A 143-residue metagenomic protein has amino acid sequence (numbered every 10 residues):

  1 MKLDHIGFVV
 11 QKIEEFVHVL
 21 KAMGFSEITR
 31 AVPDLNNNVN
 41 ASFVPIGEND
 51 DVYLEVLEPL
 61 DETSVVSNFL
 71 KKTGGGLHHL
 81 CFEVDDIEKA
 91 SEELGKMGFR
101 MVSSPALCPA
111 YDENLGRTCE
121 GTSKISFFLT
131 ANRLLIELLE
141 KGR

Functional and structural regions predicted by a protein language model:
M1-I46, S64: Long, hydrophobic N-terminal alpha-helical segment
K2-Q11, S42-F43, G47-E48, S67-E93: Vicinal oxygen chelate
E14-N36, T73-G74, E88-P105: Extended intrinsically disordered, low-complexity coil regions enriched in Ser, Thr, Gly, Ala and often Pro
L20, D34, N38, K72 (+3 more regions): N-terminal functional modules and adjacent low-complexity/disordered segments of proteins
E27-N40, D61-L70, G76-L77, M97 (+1 more regions): A cross-kingdom feature marking solvent-exposed beta-strand/loop segments within repeated, beta-rich binding/scaffold
S42-P45, V52-L54, E88-R143: Vicinal oxygen chelate
E55-L57, C81: Short, conserved beta-strand edge motifs with alternating hydrophobic and charged residues
P59-E62, K141-R143: Short, solvent-exposed aromatic-acidic interface loops
